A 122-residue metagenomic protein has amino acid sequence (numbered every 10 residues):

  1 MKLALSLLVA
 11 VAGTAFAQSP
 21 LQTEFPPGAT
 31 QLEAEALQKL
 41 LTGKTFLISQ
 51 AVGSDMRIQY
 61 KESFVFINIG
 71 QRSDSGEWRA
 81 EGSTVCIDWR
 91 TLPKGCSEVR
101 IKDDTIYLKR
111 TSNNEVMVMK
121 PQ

Functional and structural regions predicted by a protein language model:
M1-L3, Q122: Absolute protein N-terminus
L3-G13: Sec-dependent N-terminal signal peptides
F16-S75, E81-Q122: Lipid interaction determinants
